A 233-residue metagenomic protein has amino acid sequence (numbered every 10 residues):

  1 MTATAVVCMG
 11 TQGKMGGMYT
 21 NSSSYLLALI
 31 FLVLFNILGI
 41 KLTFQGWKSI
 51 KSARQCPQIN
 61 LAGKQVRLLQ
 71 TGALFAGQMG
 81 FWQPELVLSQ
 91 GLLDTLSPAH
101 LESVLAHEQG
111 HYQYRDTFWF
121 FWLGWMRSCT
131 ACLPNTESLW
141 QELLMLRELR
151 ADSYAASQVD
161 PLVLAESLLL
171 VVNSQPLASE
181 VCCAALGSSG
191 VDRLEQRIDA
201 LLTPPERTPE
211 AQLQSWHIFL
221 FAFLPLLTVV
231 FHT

Functional and structural regions predicted by a protein language model:
M1-V66, T208, L227-T233: Hydrophobic or amphipathic, alpha-helical segments that drive membrane association/targeting
N21, T117, R193-Q196, Q214-H217: Coil-to-alpha-helix initiation sites in intrinsically disordered, low-complexity, charged segments
G39-R115, L143-E166, V172-T208: Polar-ligand-bearing catalytic/cofactor-coordination segments of membrane-embedded or membrane-tethered inner-membrane
D116-W140, L144: Post-HEXXH active-site segment of zinc metalloproteases
F121-G124, E166-L170: Amphipathic alpha-helical interaction segments
Q212-T233: Final/C-terminal transmembrane alpha-helix of multipass membrane proteins
